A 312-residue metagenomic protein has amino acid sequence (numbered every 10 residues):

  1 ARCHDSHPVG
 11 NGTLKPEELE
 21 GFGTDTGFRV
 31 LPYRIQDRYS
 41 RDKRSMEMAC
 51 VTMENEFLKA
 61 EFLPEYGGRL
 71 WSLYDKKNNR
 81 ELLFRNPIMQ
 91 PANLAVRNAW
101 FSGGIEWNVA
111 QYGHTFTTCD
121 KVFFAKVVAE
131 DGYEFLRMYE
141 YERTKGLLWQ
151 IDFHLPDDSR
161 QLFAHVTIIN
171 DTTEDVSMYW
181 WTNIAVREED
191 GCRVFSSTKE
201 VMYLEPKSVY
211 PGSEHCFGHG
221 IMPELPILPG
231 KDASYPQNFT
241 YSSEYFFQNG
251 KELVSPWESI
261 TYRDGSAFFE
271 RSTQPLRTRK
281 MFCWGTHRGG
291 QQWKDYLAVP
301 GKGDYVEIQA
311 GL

Functional and structural regions predicted by a protein language model:
R2-E20, A49-S72, K76, R80-L83 (+2 more regions): A contiguous, surface-exposed recognition patch within enzymatic or periplasmic domains that forms
L14-M46, C50-E54, S102-Q161, D190 (+1 more regions): Extended, loop-rich substrate-binding clefts of extracytoplasmic carbohydrate-active enzymes
M53-K59, Y66-G68, L73-K76, E81-P87 (+5 more regions): Mature extracytoplasmic enzyme cores
F84, I88-N98, S102-H114: Glycine- and small hydrophobic-enriched segments that form the cores of compact globular domains
Q90-P91, R97, I169-D171, Q274: Alpha-helical interaction segments
V96-E106, I168, F195-V201: Short, surface-exposed secondary-structure junctions/capping segments
